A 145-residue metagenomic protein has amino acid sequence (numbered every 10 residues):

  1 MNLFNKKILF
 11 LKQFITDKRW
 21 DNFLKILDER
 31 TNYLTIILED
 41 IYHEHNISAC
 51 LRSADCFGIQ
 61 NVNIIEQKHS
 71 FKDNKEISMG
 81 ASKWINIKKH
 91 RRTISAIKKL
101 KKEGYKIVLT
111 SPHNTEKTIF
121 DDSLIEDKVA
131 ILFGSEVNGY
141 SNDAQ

Functional and structural regions predicted by a protein language model:
M1-Q145: Post-transcriptional modification and biogenesis factors for structured RNAs of the translation apparatus
